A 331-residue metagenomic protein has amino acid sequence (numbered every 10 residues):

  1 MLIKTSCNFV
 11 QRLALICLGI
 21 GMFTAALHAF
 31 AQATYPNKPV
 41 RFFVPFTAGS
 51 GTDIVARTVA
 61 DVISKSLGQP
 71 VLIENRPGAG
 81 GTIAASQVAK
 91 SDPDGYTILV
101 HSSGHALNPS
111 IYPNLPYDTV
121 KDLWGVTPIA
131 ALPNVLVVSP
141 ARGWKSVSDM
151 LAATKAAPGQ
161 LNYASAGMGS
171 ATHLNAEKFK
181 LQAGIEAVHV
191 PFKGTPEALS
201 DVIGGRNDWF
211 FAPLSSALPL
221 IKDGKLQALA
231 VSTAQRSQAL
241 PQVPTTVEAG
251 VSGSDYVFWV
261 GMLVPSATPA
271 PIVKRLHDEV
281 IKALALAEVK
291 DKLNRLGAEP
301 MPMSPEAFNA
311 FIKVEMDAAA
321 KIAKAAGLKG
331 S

Functional and structural regions predicted by a protein language model:
M1-Q11: N-terminal secretory signal peptides that target proteins for export/translocation
L2, N37-P39, L181-A183, A270-S331: An extracytoplasmic/periplasmic, membrane-proximal ligand-sensing/linker region
L13-A25: Bacterial N-terminal signal peptides
A25-A31: Sec/Tat signal peptide C-region and signal peptidase I cleavage site
A31-K121, Q160-N162, G184-F211, P300-M303 (+1 more regions): N-terminal (or domain-start) structured segment
K90-Y96, S110-E197, W209, T246-E248 (+1 more regions): Hinge/capping helix and adjacent helix->loop/strand transition within the periplasmic-binding protein
H105-N114, K178-Q182, W209-V243: A ligand-binding cleft/hinge motif common to bilobed small-molecule-binding domains
